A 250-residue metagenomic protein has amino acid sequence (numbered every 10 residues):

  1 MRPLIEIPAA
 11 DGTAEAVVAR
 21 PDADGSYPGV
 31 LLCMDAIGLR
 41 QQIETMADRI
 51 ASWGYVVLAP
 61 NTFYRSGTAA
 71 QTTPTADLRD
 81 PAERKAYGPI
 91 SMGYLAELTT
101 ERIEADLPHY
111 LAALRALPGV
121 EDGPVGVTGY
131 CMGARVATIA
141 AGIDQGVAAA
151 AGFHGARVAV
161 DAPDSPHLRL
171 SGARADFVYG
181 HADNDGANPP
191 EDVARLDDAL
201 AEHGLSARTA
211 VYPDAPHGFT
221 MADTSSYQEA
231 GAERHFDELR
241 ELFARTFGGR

Functional and structural regions predicted by a protein language model:
M1-R250: N-terminal cap/leader regions of alpha/beta-hydrolase-fold enzymes, predominantly small-molecule hydrolases
